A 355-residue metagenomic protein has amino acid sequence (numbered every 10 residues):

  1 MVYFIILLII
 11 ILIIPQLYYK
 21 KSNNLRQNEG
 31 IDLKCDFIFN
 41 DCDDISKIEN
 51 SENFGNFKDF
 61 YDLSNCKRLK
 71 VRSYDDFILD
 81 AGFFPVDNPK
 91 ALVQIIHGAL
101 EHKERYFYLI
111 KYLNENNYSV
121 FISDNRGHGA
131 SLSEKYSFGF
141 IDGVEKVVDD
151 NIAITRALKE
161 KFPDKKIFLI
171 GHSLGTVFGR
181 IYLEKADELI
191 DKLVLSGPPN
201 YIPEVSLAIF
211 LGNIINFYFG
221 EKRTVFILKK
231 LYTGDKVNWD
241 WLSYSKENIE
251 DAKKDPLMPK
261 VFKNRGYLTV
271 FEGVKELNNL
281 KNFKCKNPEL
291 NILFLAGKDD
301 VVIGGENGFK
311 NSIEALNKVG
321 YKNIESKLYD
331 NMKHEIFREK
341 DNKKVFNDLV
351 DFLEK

Functional and structural regions predicted by a protein language model:
I31-N88: N-terminal cap/lid segment of alpha/beta-hydrolase-fold proteins
K90, H97-E101, S173, K298-D299: Active-site glycine-rich loops that stabilize anionic/oxyanionic intermediates across multiple enzyme folds
K103-R105, I110-K135: Conserved alpha/beta-hydrolase
F140-K159: Alpha/beta-hydrolase active-site loop
V177-P259: Alpha/beta-hydrolase-fold enzymes
F294-A296: Short beta-strand/loop motif that positions the catalytic acidic residue of the alpha/beta-hydrolase fold
V301-N311: Conserved alpha/beta-hydrolase "acid-adjacent" motif
V319, N323-K355: Catalytic active-site module of serine/aspartate enzymes centered on a nucleophile-bearing elbow/loop
